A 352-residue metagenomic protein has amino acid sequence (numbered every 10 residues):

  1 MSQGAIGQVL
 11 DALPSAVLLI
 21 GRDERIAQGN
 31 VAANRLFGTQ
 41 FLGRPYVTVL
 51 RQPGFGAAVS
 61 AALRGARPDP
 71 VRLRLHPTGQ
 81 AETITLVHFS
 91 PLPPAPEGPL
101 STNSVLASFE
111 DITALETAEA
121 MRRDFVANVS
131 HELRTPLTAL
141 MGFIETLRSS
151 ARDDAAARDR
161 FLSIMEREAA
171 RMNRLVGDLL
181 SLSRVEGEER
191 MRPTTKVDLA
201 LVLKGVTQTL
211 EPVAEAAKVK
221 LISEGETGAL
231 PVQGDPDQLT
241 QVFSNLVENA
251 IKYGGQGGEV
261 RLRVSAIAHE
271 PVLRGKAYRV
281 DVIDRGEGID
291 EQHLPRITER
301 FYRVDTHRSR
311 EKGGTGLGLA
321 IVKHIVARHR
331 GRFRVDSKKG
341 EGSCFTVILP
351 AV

Functional and structural regions predicted by a protein language model:
M1-A33: Sensory modules in modular signal-transduction proteins
P45-A114: PAS-family sensory/regulatory modules and their coupling/dimerization elements
R167-M172: Short alpha-helical segment of the dimerization/phosphotransfer core of two-component systems
G187-R192, P231-G234: Conserved micro-motifs of the catalytic ATP-binding
T195-K196, E215, K220-L230, I267: Conserved catalytic submotifs in the C-terminal HATPase_c
L199, G288-R296: Short helix N-cap motif at coil->helix boundaries in the Bergerat
